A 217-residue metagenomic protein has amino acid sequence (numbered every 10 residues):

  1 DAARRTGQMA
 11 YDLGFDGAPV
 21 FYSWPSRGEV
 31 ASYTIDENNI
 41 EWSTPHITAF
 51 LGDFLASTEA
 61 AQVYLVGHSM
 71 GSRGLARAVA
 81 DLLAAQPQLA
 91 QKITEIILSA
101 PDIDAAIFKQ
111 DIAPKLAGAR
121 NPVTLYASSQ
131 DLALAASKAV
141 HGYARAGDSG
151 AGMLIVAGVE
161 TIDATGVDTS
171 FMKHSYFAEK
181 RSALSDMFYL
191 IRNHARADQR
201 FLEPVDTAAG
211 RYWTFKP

Functional and structural regions predicted by a protein language model:
A3-Q62, A80-E95, A100-P217: Lipolytic serine-hydrolase domain surface
I47, G67-L75, A80: Gly/Ala-rich beta-loop-alpha elbow adjacent to hydrolase catalytic centers
